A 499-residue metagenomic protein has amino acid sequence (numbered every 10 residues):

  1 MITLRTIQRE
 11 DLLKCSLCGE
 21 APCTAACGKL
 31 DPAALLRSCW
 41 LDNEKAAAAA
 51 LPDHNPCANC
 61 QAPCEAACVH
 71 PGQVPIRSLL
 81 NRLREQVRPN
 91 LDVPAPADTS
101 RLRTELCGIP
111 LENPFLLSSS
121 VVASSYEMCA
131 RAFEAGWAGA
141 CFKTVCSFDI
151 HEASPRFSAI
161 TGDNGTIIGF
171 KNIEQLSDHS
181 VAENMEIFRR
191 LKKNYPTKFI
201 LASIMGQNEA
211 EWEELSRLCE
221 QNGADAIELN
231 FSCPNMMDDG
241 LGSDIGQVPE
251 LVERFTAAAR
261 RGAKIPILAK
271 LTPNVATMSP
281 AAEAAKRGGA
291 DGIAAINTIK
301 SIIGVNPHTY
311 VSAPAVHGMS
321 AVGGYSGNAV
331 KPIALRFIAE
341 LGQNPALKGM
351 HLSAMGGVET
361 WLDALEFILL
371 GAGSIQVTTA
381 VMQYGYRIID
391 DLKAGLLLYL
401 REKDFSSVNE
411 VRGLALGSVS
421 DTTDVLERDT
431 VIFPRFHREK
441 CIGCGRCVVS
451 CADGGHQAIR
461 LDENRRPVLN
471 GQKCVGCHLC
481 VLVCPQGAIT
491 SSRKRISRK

Functional and structural regions predicted by a protein language model:
M1-A95, T298-I299, Y386-L461, R465-V468 (+4 more regions): Ferredoxin-type iron-sulfur electron-transfer modules and their immediate structural context
T3-I7, A97-T99, H179-E183, Q247-L251 (+3 more regions): Short secondary-structure boundary/capping elements
N90-I200, G206-E209, L392: N-terminal capping/small domains of soluble enzymes
A130-A135, Q207-S353, E359-E366, L370-S374 (+3 more regions): Alpha/beta enzyme core
K143-V145, F231, N297, T379-A380: Short secondary-structure boundary segments
E152-T166, G304-V322, A380-F405: C-terminal helical cap(s) of enzyme catalytic domains, especially alpha/beta-barrels
